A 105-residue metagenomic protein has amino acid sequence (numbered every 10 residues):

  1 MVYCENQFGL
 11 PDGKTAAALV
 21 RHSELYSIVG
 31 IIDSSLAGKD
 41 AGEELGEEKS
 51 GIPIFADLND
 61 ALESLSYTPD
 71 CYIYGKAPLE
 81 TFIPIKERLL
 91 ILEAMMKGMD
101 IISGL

Functional and structural regions predicted by a protein language model:
M1-L25: N-terminal phosphate-binding or glycine-rich loops at protein starts, especially the Walker A/P-loop of NTPases
Q7-F8, A37, K76-L79: Short glycine-rich anion-binding loops that position phosphate/pyrophosphate groups of nucleotides and phosphorylated
A16, E87-I91: Generic hydrophobic/aromatic pocket-lining and core-packing "Φ" positions
Y26, S34-P53: N-terminal beta-loop-helix "entrance" segment that forms/cooperates in small-molecule cofactor or anionic ligand
S27-S35, I102-L105: Short internal beta-strands
G46-L65, I83-E87: Glycine-rich, highly charged phosphate/nucleotide-binding loops
D70-R88, L105: N-terminal glycine-rich "phosphate-gripper" loop used for MgATP/nucleotide binding and carboxylate activation
L90-L105: Beta-strand-loop-alpha-helix segment that lines the small-molecule cofactor/substrate pocket of alpha/beta enzymes
